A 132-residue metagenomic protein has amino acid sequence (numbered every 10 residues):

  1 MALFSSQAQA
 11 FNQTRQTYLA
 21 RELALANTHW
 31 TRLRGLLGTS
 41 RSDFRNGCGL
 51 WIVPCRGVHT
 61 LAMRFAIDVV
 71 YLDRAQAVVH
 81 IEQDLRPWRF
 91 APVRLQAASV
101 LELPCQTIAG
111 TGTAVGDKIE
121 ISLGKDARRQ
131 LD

Functional and structural regions predicted by a protein language model:
M1-D132: Compact, glycine-rich, soluble single-domain proteins
